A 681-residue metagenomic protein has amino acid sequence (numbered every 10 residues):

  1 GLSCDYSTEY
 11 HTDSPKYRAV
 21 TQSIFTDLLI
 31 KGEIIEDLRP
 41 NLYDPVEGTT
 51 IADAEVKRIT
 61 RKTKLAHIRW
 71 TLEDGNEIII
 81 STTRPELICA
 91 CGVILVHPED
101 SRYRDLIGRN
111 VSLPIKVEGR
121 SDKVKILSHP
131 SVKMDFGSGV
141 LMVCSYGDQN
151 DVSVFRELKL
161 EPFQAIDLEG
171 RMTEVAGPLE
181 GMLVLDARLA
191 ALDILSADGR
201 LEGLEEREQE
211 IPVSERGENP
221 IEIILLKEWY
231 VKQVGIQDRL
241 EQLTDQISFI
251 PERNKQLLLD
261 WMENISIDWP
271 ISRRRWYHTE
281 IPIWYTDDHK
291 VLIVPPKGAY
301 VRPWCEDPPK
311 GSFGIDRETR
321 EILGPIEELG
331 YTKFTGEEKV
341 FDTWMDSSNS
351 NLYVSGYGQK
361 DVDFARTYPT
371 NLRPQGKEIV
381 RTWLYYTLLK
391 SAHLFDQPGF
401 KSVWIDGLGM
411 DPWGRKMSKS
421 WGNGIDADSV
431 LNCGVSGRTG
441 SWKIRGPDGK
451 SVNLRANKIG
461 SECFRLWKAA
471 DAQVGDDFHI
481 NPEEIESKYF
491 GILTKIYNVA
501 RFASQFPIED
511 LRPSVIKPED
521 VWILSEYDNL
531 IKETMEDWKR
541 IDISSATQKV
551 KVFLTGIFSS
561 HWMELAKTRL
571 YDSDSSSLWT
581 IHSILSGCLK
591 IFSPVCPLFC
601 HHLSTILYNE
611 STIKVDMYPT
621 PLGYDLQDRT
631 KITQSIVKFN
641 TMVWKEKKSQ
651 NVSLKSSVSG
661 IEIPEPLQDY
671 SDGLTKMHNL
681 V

Functional and structural regions predicted by a protein language model:
G1-T82, L87, L183, A187 (+7 more regions): Active-site neighborhoods of enzyme catalytic cores
S3-C4, E9-E169, R239-S272, W276 (+5 more regions): NTP-handling and nucleic-acid-processing catalytic cores
D37-L38, A52-A54, I78, C89-G92 (+20 more regions): Short helix/loop capping segments that flank catalytic or ligand/cofactor-binding pockets
H67, I265-M345, N349, H393-D448 (+2 more regions): Feature 926 captures the class I aminoacyl-tRNA synthetase adenylation module centered on the KMSKS loop
D105-G108, S112, P178-R188: A glycine-biased structural micro-motif
G119-L127, G336-R373, G556, S560-M563: Active-site-adjacent "gating/activation" loops or surface patches in catalytic cores
S131-Q149, L243-L258, P374, G449-V452 (+3 more regions): Extended, non-catalytic structural segments that build the interaction scaffolds of large macromolecular assemblies
Q149-N150, Y386-F395, V550: Alpha-helical support elements that line or immediately flank enzyme active sites and cofactor-binding pockets
